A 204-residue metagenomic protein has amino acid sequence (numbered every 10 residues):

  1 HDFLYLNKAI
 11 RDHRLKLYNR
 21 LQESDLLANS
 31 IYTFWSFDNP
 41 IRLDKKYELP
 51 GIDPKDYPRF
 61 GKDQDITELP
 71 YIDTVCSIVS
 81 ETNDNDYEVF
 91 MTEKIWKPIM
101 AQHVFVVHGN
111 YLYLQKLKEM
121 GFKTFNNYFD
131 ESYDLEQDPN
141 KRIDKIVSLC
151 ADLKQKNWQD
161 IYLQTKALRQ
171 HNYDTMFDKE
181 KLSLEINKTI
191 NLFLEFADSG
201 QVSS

Functional and structural regions predicted by a protein language model:
H1-V79, N85-T92, W96-S204: Pol beta-like nucleotidyltransferase catalytic core
